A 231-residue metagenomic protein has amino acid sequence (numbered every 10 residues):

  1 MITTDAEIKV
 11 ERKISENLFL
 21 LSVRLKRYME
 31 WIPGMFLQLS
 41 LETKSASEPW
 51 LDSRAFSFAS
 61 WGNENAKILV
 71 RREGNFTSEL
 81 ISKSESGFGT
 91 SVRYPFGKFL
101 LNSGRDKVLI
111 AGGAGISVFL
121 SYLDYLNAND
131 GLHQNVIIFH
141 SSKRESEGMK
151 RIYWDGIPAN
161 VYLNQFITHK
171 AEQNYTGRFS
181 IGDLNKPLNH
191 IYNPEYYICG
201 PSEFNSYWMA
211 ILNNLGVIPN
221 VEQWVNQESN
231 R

Functional and structural regions predicted by a protein language model:
M1-I2, Y196: Compositionally biased, low-hydrophobicity segments enriched in charged and small polar residues
I2-S86, K143-R144, H169: Ferredoxin-reductase
E73-R231: FNR/FR-type flavoprotein reductase catalytic core
